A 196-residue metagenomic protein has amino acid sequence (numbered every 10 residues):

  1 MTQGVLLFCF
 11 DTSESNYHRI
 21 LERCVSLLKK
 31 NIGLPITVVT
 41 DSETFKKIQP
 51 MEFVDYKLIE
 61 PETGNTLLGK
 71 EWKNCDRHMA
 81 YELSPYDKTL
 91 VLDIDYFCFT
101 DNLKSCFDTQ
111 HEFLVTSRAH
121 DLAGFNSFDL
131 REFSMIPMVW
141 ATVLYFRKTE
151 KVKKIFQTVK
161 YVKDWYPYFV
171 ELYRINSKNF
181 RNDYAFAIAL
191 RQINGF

Functional and structural regions predicted by a protein language model:
M1-F196: Glycosyltransferase catalytic domains, chiefly GT-A lineage
